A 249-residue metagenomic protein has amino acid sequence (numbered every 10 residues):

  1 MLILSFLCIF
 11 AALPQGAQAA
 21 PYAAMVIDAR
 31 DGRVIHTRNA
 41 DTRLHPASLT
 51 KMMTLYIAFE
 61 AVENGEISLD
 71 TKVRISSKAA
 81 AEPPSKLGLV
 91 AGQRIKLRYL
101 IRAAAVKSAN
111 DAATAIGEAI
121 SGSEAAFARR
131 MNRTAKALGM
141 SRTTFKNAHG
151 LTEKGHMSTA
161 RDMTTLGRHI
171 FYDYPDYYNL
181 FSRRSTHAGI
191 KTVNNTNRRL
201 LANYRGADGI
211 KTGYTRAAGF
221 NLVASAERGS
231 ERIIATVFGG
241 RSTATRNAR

Functional and structural regions predicted by a protein language model:
M1-A12: Bacterial N-terminal signal peptides
L7, M25, R232-A235: Residue-level marker of intrinsically disordered, low-complexity segments enriched for small/polar residues
A11-R161: Active-site-adjacent loops and short helices of periplasmic peptidoglycan-processing enzymes
M140-T144, A148, T152-M157, R161-R249: Domain-terminus/edge residues, biased toward the C-terminal soluble/receptor-binding domains of extracytoplasmic
